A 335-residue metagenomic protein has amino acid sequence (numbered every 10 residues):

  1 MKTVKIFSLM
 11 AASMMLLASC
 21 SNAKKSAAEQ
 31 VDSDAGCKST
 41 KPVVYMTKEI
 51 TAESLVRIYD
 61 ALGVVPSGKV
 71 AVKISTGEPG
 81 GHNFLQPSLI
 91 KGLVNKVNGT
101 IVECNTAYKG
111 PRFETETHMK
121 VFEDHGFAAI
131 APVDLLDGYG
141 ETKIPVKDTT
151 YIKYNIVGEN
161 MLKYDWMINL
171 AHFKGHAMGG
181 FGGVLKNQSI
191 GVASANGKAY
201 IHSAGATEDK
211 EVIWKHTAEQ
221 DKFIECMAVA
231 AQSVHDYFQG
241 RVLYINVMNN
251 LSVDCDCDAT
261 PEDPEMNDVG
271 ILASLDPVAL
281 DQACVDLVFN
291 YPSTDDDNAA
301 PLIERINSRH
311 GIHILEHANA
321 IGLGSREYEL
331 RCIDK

Functional and structural regions predicted by a protein language model:
M1-S8: Bacterial N-terminal signal peptides that target proteins for export
A11-M14: Repetitive helical segments and hydrophobic/amphipathic motifs
L17-S19: C-terminal motif of bacterial Sec signal peptides marking the signal peptidase cleavage site
S21-A28: Bacterial lipoprotein signal-peptidase II cleavage site
Q30-D34: Charge-rich, low-complexity intrinsically disordered and helical linker regions
G36-K335: Extended, low-polarity segments enriched in aliphatic/aromatic residues
